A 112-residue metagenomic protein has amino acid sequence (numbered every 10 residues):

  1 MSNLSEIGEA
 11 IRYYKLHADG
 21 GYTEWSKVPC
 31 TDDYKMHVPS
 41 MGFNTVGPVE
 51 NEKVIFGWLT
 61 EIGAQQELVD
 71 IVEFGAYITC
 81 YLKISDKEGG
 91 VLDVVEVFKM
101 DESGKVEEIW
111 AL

Functional and structural regions predicted by a protein language model:
M1-L112: C-terminal and inter-domain tail/linker signature
